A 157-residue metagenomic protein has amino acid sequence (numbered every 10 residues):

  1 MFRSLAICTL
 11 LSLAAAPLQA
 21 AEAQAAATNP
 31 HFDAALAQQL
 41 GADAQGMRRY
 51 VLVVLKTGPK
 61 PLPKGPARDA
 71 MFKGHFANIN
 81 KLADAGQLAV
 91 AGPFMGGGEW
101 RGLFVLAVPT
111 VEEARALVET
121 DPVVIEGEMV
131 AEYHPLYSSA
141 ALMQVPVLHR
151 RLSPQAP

Functional and structural regions predicted by a protein language model:
M1-F2: N-terminal secretory signal peptides that target proteins for export/translocation
L5-A16: Bacterial N-terminal signal peptides
A21-P157: Conserved, structured core segments of small domains
